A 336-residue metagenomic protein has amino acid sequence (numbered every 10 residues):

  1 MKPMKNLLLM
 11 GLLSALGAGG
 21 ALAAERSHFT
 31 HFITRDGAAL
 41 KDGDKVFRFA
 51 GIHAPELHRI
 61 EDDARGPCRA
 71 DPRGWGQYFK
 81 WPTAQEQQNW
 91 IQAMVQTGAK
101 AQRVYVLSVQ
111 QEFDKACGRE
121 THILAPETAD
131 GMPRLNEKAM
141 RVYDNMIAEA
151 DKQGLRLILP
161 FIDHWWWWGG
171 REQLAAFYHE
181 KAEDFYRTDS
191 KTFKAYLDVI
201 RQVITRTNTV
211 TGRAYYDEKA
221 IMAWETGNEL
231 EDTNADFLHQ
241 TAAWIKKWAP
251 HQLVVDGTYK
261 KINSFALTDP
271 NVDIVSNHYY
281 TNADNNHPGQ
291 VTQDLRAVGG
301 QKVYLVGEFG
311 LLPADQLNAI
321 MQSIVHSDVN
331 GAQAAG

Functional and structural regions predicted by a protein language model:
M1-L8: Bacterial N-terminal signal peptides that target proteins for export
M10-G17: Bacterial N-terminal signal peptides
A21-A23: Boundary at the C-terminal end of the N-terminal hydrophobic targeting segment
R26-I274, H278-N286, A297-Q301, F309 (+3 more regions): Active-site mouth of glycoside hydrolases
H287-Q290, A314-D328: Histidine/acidic-residue-rich catalytic or RNA/ligand-binding cores of hydrolases and nuclease-related proteins
Q293-L295: Short, basic/hydrophobic alpha-helical segments
L305: Active-site core of glycosidic bond-cleaving carbohydrate-active enzymes
D328-V329, Q333-G336: Long amphipathic alpha-helical scaffold regions
